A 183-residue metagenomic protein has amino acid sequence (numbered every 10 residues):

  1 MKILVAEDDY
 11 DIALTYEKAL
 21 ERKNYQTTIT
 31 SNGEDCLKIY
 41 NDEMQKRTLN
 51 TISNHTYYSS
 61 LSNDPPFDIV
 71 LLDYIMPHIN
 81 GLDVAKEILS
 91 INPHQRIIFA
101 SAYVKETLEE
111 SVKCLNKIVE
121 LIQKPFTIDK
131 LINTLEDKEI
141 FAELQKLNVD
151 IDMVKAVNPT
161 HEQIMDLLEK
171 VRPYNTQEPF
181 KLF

Functional and structural regions predicted by a protein language model:
E7: Conserved acidic carboxylate
L14-K18, R22: Charged docking surfaces used in two-component/phosphorelay signaling
N32, N80-V84: Acidic catalytic/metal-coordinating carboxylates
D73: Active-site residues of response regulator receiver
M76: Receiver (REC) domain active-site loop signature in two-component systems and cognate sites in sensor histidine kinases
D83, S90, Y103-L121, I128-N133 (+1 more regions): Alpha4 helix (beta4-alpha4-beta5 surface) of REC/receiver domains from two-component response regulators
F141-F183: CheY-like receiver
